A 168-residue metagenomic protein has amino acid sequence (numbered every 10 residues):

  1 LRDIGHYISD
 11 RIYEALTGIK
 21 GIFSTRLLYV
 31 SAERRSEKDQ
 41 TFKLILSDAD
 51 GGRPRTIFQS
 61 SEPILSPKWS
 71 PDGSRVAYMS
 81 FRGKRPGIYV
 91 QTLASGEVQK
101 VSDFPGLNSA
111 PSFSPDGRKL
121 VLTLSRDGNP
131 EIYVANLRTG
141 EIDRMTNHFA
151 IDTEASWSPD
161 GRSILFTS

Functional and structural regions predicted by a protein language model:
L1-D50, P54-T56: C-terminal/domain-edge helix-coil "capping" segments
H6, R55-T92: Leucine-rich, hydrophobic repeat-scaffold detector
K20, S31-K43, Q59-E62, M79-Y89 (+5 more regions): A flexible loop/linker signature enriched in serine peptidases of the S9 family
L27, G73-A77, G117-V121, G161-L165: Hydrophobic beta-strand positions that form the internal "hydrophobic ladder" of WD40/Gbeta-like beta-propeller blades
D48-G52, T92-G96, N136-G140: Short loop/turn segments that connect beta-strands within beta-propeller blades
